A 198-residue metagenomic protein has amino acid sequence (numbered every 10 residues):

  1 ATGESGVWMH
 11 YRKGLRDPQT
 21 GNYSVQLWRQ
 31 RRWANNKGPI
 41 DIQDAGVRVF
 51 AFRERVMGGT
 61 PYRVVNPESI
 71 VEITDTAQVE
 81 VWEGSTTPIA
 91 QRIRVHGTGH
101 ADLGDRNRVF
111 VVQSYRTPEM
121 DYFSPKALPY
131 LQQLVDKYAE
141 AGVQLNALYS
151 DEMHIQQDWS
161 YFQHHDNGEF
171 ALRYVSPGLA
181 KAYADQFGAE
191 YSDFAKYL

Functional and structural regions predicted by a protein language model:
A1-T98, D102-G104, V111-L128, I155: Acidic/aromatic-lined carbohydrate-recognition and catalytic surfaces of CAZymes acting on diverse glycans
P129-Y138: Short alpha-helical segments and helix-capping/turn motifs at coil-helix boundaries
E140-G142: Alpha-helix termination/capping residues and helix-transition junctions
L145-Y149: Structural preference for beta-strand elements that scaffold enzyme active sites
E152: Residues that line or immediately flank small-molecule/substrate-binding pockets and catalytic motifs
S160-Y161, H165: Extended, H/D-rich, highly charged conserved domains that either
G168-L198: Active-site-proximal, well-structured secondary-structure segments within enzyme catalytic domains
